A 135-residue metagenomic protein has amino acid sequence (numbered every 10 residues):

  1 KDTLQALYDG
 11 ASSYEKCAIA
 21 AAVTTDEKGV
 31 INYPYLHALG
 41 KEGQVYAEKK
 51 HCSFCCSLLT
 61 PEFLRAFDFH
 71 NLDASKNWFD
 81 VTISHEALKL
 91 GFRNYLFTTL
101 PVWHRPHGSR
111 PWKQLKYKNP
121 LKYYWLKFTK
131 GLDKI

Functional and structural regions predicted by a protein language model:
D2, A6-D9, T82-E86, P120-Y123: Alpha-helical elements of Rossmann-like donor-binding domains used by nucleotide-donor carbohydrate transfer enzymes
D2-P34: Conserved donor NDP-sugar-binding/catalytic core segment of glycosyltransferases
E27, Y95-L115: Active-site donor/metal-binding and catalytic loop motifs of nucleotide-sugar-dependent glycosylation enzymes
L36-G40, W112-L115: Short, hinge-like loop/turn segments at secondary-structure boundaries
G40-P61: A recurrent flexible, glycine/aromatic-enriched loop bordering the glycosyltransferase active site that acts as
H51, A66-H85, K89-L96, L100-W103: Donor nucleotide-sugar recognition loop
W112-I135: Catalytic core of nucleotide-sugar-dependent glycosyltransferases
